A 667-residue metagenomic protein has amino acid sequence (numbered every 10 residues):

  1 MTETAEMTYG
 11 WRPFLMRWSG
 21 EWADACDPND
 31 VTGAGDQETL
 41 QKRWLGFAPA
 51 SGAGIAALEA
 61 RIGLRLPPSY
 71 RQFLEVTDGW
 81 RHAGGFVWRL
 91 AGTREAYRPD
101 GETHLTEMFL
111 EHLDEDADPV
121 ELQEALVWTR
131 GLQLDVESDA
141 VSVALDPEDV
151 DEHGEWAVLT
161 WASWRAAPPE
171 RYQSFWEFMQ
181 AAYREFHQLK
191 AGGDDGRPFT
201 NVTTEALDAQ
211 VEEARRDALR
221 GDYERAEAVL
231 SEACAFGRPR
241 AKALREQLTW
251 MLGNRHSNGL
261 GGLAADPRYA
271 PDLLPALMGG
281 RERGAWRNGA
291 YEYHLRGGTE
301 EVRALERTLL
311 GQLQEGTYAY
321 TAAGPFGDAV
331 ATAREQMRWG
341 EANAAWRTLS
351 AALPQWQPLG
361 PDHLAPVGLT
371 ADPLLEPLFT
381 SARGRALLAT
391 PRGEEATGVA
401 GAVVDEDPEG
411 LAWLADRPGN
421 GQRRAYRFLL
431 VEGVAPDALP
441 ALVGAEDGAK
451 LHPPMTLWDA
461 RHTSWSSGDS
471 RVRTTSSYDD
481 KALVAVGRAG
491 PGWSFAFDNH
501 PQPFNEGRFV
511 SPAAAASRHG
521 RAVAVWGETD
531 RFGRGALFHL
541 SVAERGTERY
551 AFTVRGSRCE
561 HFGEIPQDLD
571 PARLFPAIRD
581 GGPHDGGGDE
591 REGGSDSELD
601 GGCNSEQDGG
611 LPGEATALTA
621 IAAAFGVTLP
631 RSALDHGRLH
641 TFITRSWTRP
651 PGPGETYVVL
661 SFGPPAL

Functional and structural regions predicted by a protein language model:
M1-S138, L207-R220, F236-L260, A264-N288 (+2 more regions): A surface-exposed partner-binding patch
T77-F199, A290-L295, L305-L310, A514-G546: Long, low-complexity, intrinsically disordered segments enriched in glycines and aromatic residues
F199-F236, G289-R303, A329-W339: Alpha-helical segment of the N-proximal tetratricopeptide repeat
A228-N258, S350-V367: Short, charge-rich amphipathic alpha-helical segments embedded in non-transmembrane helical bundles/solenoids
W250-L274, G284, R296-L305, A342 (+1 more regions): Alpha-helical linker/edge segments of TPR/alpha-solenoid repeat scaffolds and analogous pre-/post-domain helices
R281-E376: Alpha-helical protein-protein interaction modules
R423, V486-R488, A496, F538-G587 (+1 more regions): Long, compositionally biased intrinsically disordered terminal regions
R427-E432, K450, R461, G468-L537 (+1 more regions): Single conserved position on a long alpha-helix in the C-terminal lobe of the eukaryotic protein kinase
